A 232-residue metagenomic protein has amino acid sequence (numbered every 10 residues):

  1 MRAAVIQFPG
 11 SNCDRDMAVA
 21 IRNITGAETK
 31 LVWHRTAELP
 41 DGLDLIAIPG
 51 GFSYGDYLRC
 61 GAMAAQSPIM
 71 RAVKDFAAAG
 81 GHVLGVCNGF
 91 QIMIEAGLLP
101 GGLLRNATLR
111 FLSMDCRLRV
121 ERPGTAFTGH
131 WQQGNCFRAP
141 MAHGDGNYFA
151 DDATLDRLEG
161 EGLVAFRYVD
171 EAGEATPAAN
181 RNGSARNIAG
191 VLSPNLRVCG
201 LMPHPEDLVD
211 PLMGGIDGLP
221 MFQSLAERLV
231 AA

Functional and structural regions predicted by a protein language model:
M1, Q133-C136, S193-V198: Beta-strand-turn-beta hairpins that frame and shape the catalytic cleft of phosphate-ester-processing enzymes
M1-V86, M93-P100, L104-L112, R119 (+4 more regions): N-terminal beta1-alpha1 cap of cysteine-dependent amidohydrolase-like domains
A3-A4, R138-A142, C199-M202: Active-site-proximal beta-strand elements of phosphoester/diester hydrolases
G10-S11, S53, G146, E171 (+2 more regions): Short, glycine-/Ser/Thr-/acidic-enriched flexible segments
C87, H143, H204: Histidine-centered divalent metal-coordination motifs
L98-A185: Pocket-forming structural segment of enzyme catalytic cores
I188-L212: A glycine-centered loop/beta-turn motif at secondary-structure junctions
